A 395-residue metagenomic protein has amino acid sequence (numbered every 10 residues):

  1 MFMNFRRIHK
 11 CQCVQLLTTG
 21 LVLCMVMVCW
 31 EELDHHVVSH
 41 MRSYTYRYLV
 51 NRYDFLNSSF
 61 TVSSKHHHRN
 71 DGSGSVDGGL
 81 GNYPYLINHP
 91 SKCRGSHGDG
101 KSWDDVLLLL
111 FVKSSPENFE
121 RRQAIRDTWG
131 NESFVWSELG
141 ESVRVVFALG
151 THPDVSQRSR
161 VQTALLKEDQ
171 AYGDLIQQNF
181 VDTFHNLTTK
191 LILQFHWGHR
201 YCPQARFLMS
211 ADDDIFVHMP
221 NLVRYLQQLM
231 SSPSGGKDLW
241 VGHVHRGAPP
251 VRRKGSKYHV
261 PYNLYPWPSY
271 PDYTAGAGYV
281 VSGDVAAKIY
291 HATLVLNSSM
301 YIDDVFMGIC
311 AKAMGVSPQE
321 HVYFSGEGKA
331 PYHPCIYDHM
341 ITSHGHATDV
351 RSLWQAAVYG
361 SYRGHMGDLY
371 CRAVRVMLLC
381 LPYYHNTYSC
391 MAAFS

Functional and structural regions predicted by a protein language model:
F2-S395: Secretory-pathway lumenal glyco-enzymes, predominantly type II signal-anchor Golgi glycosyltransferases
